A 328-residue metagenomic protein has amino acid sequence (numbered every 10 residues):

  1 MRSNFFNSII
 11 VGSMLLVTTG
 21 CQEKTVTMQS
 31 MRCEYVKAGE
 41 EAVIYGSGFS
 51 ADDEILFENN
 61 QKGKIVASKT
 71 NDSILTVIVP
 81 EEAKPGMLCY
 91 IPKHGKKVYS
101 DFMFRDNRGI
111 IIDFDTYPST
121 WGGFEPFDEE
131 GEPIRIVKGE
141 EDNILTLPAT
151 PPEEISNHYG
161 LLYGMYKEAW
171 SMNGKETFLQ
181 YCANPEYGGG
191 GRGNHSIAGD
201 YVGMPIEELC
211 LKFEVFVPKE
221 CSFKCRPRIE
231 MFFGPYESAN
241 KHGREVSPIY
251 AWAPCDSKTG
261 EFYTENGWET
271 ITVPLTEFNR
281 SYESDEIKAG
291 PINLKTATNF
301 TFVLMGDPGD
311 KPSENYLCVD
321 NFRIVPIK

Functional and structural regions predicted by a protein language model:
M1-M28: Bacterial Sec-dependent N-terminal signal peptides
C21-E54, N60-G63, N71, H94-G123: Beta-strand/beta-sandwich contexts
P85-H94, F302: Short, aromatic- and glycine-rich surface loops/edge beta-strands on solvent-exposed regions
D101-D113, M305-K328: Extracellular polysaccharide-targeting segments
D101-P152: Extracellular carbohydrate-recognition regions
V137-G191: Short carbohydrate-recognition loop motifs
Y181-G199, P205-D285: Extracellular ligand-binding interfaces
F213, T270-Y316, N321-F322: Extracellular beta-strand ligand-recognition surfaces/modules
